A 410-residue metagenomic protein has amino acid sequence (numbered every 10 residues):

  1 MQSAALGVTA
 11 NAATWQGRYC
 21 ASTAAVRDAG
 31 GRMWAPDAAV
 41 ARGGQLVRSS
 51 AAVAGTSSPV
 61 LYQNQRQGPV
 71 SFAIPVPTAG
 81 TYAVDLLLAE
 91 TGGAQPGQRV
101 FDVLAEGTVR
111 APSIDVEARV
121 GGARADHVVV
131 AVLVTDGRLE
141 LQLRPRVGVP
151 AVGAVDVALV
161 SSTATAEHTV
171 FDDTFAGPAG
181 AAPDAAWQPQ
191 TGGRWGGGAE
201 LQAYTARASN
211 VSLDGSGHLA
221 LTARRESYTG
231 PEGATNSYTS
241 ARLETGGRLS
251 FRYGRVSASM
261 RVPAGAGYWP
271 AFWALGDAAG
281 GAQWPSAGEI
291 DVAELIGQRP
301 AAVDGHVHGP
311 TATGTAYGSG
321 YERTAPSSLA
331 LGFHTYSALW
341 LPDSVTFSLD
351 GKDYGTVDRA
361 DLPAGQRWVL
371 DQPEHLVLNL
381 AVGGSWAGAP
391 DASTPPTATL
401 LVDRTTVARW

Functional and structural regions predicted by a protein language model:
L6-T163: Compositionally biased, intrinsically disordered or flexible polar/acidic segments
S162-W410: GH16 jelly-roll
